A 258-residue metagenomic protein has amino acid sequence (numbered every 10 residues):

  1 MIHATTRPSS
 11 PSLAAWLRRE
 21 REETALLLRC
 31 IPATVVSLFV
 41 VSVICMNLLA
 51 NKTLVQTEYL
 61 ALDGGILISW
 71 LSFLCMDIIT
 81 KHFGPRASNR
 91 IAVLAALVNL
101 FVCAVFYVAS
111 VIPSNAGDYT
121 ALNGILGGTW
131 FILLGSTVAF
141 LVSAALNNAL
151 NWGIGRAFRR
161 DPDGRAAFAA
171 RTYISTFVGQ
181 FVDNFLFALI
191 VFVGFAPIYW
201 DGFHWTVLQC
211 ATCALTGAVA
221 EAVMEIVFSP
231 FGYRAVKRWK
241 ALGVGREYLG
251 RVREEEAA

Functional and structural regions predicted by a protein language model:
I2-A96, L100-F101: Hydrophobic transmembrane alpha-helices
I2-T5, E254-A258: Peripheral (non-transmembrane) domains and long loops of multi-pass membrane proteins
A33-V36, I174-V182: Select subsegments of transmembrane alpha-helices in polytopic membrane proteins, especially boundary-proximal
V43-L48, F73-D77, N99, C103 (+9 more regions): Transmembrane alpha-helical segments of multi-pass membrane transport proteins and ion-pumping complexes
L48-Q56, A104-D118: Transmembrane alpha-helix boundary signature
L62-K81, L141-F168: Cytoplasmic juxtamembrane interface segments
I91, A96-N99, V108-S143, G153-R159 (+3 more regions): Membrane-embedded alpha-helical bundles of multi-pass transporters/translocases, especially carrier/permease families
T176, N184-A196: A structural feature that tracks compact, well-ordered secondary-structure segments with a strong bias toward
